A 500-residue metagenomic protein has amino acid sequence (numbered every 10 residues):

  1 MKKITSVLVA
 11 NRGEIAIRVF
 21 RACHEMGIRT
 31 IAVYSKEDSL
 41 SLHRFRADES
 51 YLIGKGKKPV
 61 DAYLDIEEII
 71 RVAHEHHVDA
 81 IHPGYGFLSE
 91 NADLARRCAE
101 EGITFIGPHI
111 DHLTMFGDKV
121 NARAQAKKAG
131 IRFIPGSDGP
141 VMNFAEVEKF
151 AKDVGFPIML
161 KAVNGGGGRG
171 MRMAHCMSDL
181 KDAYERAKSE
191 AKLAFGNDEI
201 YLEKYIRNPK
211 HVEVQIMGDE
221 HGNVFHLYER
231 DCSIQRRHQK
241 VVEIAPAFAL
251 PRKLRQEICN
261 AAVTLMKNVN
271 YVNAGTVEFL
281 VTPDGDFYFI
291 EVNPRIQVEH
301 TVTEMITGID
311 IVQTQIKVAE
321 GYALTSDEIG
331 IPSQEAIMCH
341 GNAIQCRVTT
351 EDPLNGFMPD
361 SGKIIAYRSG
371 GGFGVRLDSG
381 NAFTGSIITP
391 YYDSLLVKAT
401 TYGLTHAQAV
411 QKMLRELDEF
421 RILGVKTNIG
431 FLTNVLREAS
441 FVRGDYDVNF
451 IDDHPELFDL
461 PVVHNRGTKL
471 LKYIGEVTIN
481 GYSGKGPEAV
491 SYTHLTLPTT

Functional and structural regions predicted by a protein language model:
M1-V277, V281-H300: N-terminal beta-alpha lobe that positions the nucleotide/phosphoryl donor in ATP/NTP-coupled carboxylate activation
A262, T301-L495: Catalytic cores of soluble metabolic enzymes centered on carboxylation/carboxyl-transfer
T496-T500: A short, hydrophobic C-terminal helix/tail in secreted or cell-surface proteins
